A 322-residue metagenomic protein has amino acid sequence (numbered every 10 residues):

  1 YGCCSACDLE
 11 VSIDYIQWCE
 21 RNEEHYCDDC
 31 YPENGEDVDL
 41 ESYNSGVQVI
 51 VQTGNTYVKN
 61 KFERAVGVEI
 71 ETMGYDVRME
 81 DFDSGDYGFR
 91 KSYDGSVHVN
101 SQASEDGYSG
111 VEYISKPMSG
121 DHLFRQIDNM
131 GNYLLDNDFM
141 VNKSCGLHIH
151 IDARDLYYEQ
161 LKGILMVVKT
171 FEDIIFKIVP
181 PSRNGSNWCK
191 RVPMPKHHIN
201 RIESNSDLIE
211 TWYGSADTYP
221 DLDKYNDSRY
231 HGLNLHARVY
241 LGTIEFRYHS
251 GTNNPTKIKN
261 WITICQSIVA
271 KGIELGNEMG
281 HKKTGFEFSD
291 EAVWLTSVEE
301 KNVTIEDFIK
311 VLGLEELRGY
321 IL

Functional and structural regions predicted by a protein language model:
Y1-C3, S12, E24-C30: Zinc-coordinating Cys/His ligand positions in small cysteine/histidine-rich zinc-finger domains
A6-D8, R21: Intrinsically disordered, low-complexity regulatory regions associated with ubiquitination proteins
I13-W18, D37-V38: Short Cys/His-rich "knuckle" micro-motifs
W18-C19, Y26, C30-N34: Tyrosine-centered aromatic motifs in long, intrinsically disordered, low-complexity repeat arrays
G35-M140, R154-L322: C-terminal accessory/tail domains of diverse enzymes
